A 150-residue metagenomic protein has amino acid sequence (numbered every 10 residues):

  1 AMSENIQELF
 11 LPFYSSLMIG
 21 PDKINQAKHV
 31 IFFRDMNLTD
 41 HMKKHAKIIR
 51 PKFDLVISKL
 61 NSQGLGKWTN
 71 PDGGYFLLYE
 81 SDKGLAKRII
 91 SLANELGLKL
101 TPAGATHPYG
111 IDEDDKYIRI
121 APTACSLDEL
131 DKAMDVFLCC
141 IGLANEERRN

Functional and structural regions predicted by a protein language model:
A1, F76-E80, P102, R119-T123: Short beta-strand segments
A1-K47: Conserved core segment of the aminotransferase class I/II
E4, D82-G84, C125-L127: Helix N-cap motif at beta-to-alpha junctions
F10-P12, I31-H41, S58-N61, R88 (+3 more regions): Inter-domain helical "communication" segments and dimerization helices that couple sensory or membrane-embedded modules
A46-I57, K67-E80, N94: Conserved glycine-rich beta-strand-loop-beta hairpin in the small C-terminal domain of fold type I
L65-G66, G104-Y109: Short, solvent-exposed loop/turn elements at beta->coil junctions and helix N-caps that rim active or binding pockets
E95, I111-N150: PLP-dependent enzyme catalytic core of the Aspartate aminotransferase-like
K99: Residue-level detector of anion-binding/catalytic polar loops
